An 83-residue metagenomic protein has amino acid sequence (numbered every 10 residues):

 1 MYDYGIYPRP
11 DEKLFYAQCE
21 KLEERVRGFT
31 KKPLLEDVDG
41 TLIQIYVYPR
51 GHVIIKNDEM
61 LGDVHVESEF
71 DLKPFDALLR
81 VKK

Functional and structural regions predicted by a protein language model:
M1-D3, T41-I43, L61-D63: A generic structural signal for beta-strand entry/edge sites
M1-D37: Negatively charged, low-complexity tracts enriched in Asp/Glu with abundant Ser/Thr
Y4-I6, Y46-Y48, V66: Short beta-strand element of the conserved SAM-dependent methyltransferase core
E12-Y16, V38-Q44, E67-S68, V81-K83: Low-complexity, flexible helical/coil segments
L14, L22, L34-L35, L42 (+3 more regions): Generic detector of leucine side chains in alpha-helical contexts
P33-I54: Amphipathic, interaction-prone secondary-structure segments
P49-K82: Short, compact, well-ordered microdomains
